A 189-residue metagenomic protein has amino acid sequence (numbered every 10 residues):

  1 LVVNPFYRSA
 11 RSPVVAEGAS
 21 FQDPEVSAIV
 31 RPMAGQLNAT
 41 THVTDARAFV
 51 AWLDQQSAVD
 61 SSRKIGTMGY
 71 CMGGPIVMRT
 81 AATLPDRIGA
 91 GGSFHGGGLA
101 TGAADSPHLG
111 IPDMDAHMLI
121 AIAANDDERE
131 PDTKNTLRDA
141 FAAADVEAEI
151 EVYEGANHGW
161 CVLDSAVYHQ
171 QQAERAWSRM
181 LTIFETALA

Functional and structural regions predicted by a protein language model:
L1-A189: N-terminal cap/leader regions of alpha/beta-hydrolase-fold enzymes, predominantly small-molecule hydrolases
